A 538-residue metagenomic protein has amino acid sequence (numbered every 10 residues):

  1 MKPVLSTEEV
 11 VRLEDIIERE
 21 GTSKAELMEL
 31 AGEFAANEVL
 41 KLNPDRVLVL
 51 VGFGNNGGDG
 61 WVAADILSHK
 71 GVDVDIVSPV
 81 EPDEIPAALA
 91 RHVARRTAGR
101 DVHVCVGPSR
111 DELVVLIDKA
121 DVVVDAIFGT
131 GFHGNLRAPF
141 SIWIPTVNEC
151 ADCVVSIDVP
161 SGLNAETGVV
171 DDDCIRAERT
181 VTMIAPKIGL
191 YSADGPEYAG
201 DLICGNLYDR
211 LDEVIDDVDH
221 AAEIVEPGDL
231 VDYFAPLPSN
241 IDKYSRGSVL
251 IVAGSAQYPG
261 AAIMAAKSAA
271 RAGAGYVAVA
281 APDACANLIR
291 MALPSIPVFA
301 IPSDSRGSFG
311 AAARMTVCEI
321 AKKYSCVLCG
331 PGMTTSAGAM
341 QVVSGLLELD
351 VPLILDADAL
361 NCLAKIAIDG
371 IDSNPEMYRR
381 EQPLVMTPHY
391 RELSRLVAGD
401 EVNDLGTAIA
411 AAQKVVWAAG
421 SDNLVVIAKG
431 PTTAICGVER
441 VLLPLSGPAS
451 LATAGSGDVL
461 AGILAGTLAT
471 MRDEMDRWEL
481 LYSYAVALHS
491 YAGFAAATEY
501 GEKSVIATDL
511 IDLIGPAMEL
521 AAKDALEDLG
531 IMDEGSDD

Functional and structural regions predicted by a protein language model:
M1-P79, L190-A357, N361-M386, Y390-D538: Small-residue (G/A/S/T)-rich helix-start motifs and N-terminal tracts that mark the onset
N37-I127, N135-I157, Q341-V342: Nucleotide and nucleotide-moiety/phosphate-recognizing core
E84-I85, E112-V115, N164-A165, N287-L288 (+2 more regions): Short secondary-structure boundary/hinge segments and terminal tails
A90-H92, V170-D172, A292-I296: Short low-complexity, flexible loop/linker segments enriched in glycine and/or proline with clustered acidic
D101-C105, G131-L136, S303-S308, G330-M333: Short, flexible loop segments at the rims of nucleotide/cofactor-binding pockets, characterized by
D121-V122, I127-H220: Internal gly/pro-rich beta-alpha loop/helix module that stabilizes soluble enzyme cofactors or their anionic handles
